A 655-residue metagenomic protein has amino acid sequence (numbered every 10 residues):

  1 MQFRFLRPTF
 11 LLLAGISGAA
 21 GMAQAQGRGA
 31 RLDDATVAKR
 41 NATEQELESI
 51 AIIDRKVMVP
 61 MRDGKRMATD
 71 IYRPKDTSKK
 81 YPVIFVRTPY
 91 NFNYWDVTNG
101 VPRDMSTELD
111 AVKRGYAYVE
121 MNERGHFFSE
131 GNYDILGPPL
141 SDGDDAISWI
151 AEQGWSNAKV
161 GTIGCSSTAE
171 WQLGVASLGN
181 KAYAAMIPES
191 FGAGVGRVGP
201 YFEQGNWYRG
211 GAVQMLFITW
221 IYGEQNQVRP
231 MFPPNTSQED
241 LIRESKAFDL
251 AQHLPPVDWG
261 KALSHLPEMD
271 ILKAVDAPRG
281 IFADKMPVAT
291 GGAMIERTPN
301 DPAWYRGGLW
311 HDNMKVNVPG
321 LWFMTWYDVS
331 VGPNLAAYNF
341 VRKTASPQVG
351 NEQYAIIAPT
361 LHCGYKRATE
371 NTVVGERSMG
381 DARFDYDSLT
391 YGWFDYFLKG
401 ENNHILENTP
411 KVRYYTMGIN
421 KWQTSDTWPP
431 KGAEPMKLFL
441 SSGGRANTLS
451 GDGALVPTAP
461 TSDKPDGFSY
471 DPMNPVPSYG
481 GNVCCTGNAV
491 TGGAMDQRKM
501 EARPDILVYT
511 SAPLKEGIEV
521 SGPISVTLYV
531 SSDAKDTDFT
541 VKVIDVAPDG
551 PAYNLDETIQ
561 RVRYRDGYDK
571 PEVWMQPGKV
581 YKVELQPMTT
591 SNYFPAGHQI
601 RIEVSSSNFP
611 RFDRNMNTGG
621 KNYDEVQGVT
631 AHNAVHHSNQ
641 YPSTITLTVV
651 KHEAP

Functional and structural regions predicted by a protein language model:
G27-G29, P234-R279, N371-P655: C-terminal, loop-rich substrate-recognition/catalytic regions characterized by aromatic stacking residues
G29, A42, D104, K113 (+2 more regions): Accessory cap/linker subdomain of secreted extracellular hydrolases
A38-T77, T510-E516: N-terminal cap/lid segment of alpha/beta-hydrolase-fold proteins
K75-E152, P200-Y201, K366-S378, E501-R503 (+4 more regions): Cap/lid segment of the alpha/beta-hydrolase catalytic domain
W155-S166: Alpha/beta-hydrolase fold nucleophile elbow
A169-N180: Short glycine-enriched nucleophile-adjacent loop and the immediately C-terminal alpha-helix near the catalytic center
W322-M324: Short beta-strand/loop motif that positions the catalytic acidic residue of the alpha/beta-hydrolase fold
G332-Q353: Active-site-adjacent alpha-helix of alpha/beta-hydrolase-fold enzymes
